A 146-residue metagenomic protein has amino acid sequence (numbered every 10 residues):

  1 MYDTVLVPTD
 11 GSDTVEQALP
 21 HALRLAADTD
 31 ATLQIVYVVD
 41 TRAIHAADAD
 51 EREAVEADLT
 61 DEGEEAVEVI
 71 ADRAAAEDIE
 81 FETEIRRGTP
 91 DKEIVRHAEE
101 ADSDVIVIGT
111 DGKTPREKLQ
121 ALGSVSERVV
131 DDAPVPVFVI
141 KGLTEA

Functional and structural regions predicted by a protein language model:
M1-Q17, D132-A146: Intrinsically disordered or low-complexity boundary/linker segments at protein termini and domain junctions
D3-D48: Small/aliphatic-rich secondary-structure junction motif
T29, E77, A101, A133-V135: Helix C-cap/helix->beta junction micro-motif
V36, E82-R86, F138: General small-molecule cofactor/ligand-binding pocket signal
Y37, G109-D111, K141-G142: Short secondary-structure boundary segments
R52-E65, L119: A short acidic, glycine-rich active-site loop that binds or catalyzes chemistry on phosphate/adenosine moieties
D72-I106, T144-A146: Structural beta-alpha unit
I108-R128: Glycine-rich, Arg-bearing micro-motifs that act as flexible, cationic patches
